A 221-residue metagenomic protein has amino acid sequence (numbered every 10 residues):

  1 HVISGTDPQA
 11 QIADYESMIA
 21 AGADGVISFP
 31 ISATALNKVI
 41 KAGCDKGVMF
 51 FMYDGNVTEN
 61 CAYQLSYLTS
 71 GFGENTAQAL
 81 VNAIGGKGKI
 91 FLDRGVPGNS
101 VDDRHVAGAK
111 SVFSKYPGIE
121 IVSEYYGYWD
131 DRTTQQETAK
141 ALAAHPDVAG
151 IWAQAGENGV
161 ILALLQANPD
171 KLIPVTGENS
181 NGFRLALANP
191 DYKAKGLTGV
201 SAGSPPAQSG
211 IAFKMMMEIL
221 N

Functional and structural regions predicted by a protein language model:
H1-N221: A residue-level marker of the well-folded mature domains of exported/periplasmic proteins
